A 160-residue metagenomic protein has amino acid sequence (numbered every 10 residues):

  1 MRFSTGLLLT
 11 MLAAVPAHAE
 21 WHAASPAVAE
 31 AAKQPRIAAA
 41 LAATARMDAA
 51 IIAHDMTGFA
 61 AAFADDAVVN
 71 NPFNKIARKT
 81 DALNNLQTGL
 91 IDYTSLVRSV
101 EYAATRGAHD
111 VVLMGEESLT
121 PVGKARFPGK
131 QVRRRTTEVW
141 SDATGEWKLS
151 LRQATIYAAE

Functional and structural regions predicted by a protein language model:
S4-V15: Bacterial N-terminal signal peptides
H18-D65, E160: Short, low-complexity N-terminal intrinsically disordered segments enriched in polar/charged residues
E20-H22, R133-E160: Short beta-strand edge/turn micro-motifs at domain boundaries
A39, M56-R106, E116, P128-Q131: A solvent-exposed, acidic/Ser-Thr-rich amphipathic alpha-helical stretch
A103-V112, F127, W140-W147: A short, structured loop/turn motif at beta-sheet edges
A108-P121, R134: A short hydrophobic beta-strand element
T120-V122, A158-A159: Sequence/structural signature of outer-membrane beta-barrel proteins
